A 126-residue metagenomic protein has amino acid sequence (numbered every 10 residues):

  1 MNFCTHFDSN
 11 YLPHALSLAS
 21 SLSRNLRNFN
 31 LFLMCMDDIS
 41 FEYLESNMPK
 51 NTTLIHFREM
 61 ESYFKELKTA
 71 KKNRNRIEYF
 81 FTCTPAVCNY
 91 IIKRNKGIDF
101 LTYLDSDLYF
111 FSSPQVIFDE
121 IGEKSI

Functional and structural regions predicted by a protein language model:
M1-I126: Glycosyltransferase catalytic domains, chiefly GT-A lineage
